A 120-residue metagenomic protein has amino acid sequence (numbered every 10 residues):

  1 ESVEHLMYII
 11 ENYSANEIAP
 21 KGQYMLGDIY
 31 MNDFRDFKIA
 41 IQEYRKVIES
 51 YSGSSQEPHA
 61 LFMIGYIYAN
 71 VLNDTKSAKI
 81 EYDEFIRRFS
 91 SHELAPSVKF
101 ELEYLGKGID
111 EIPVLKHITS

Functional and structural regions predicted by a protein language model:
E1-S120: Acidic, polar-rich low-complexity tracts and alpha-helical solenoid repeat scaffolds
